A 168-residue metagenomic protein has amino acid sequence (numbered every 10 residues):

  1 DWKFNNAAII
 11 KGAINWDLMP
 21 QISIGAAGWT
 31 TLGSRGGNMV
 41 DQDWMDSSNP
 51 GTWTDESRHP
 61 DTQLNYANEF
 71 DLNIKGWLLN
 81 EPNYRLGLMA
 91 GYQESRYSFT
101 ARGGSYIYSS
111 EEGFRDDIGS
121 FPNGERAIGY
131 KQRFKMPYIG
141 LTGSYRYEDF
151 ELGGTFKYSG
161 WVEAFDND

Functional and structural regions predicted by a protein language model:
D1-A7, T30-F70, S95-F134, G160-D168: Extracellular/periplasm-exposed beta-strand and loop segments of Gram-negative cell-envelope proteins, dominated by
A8, L18-I24, N68, P82-L88 (+2 more regions): Outer-envelope beta-barrel architecture signal
I9-K11, A67-N73, Y138-G140: Membrane-embedded beta-strand positions in outer-membrane beta-barrel channels/transporters
G12-N15, W29: N-terminal leader/presequence regions that precede the main folded/catalytic core
I14-L18, L72-L78, G143-Y147: Residue-level signature of outer-membrane beta-barrel architecture
A26-L32, G76, L88-R96, G143 (+1 more regions): Transmembrane beta-barrel strands of outer-membrane/channel proteins
H59-Q63, F70-R85: Short, low-hydrophobicity acidic/polar segments
F134-D168: A mid-sequence, solvent-exposed acidic-amphipathic segment
